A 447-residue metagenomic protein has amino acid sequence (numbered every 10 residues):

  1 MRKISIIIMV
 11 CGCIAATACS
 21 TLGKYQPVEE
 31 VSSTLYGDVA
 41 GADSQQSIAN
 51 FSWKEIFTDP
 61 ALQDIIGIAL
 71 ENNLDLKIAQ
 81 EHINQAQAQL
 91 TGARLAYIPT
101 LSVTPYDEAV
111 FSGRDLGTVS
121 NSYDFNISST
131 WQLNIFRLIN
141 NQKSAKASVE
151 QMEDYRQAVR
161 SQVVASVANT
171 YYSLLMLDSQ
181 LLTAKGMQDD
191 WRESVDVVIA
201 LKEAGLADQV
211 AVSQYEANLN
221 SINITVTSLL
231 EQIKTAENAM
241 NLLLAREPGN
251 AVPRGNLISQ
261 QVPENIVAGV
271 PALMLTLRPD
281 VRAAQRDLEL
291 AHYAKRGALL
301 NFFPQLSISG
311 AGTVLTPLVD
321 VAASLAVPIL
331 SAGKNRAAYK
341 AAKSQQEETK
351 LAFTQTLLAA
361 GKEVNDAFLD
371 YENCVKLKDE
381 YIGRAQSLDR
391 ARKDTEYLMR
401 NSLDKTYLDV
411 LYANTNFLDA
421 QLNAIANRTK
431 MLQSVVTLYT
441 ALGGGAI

Functional and structural regions predicted by a protein language model:
M1-I4: Positively charged n-region of N-terminal signal peptides that target proteins for export
I6, A204-L206: Amphipathic alpha-helical interface segments used for oligomerization, scaffolding, and membrane association
A15-A18: C-terminal motif of bacterial Sec signal peptides marking the signal peptidase cleavage site
S20-T91, D208, S259-E289, I329 (+2 more regions): Bacterial Sec-pathway N-terminal export signals of envelope proteins
S52, T58-A61, Q87, A96-A158 (+5 more regions): Small/polar-residue-enriched beta-strand and adjacent coil segments characteristic of outer-membrane beta-barrel
I78-A93, V159, A165-G186, E193-V195 (+7 more regions): Amphipathic alpha-helical coiled-coil segments
R114-D115, S120, S194, I224-T227 (+5 more regions): Outer-membrane beta-barrel domain signature
D189, L206-D208, V212, T227-L275 (+4 more regions): Short, solvent-exposed, mixed-charge loop/turn linkers that connect secondary-structure elements
